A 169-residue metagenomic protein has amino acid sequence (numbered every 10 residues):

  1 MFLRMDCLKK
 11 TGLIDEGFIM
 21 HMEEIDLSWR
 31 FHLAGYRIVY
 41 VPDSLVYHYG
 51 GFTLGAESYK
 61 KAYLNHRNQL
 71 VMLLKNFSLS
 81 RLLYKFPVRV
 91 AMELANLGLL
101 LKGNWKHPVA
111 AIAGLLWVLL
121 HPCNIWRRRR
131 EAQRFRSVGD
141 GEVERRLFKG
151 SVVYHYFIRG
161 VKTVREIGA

Functional and structural regions predicted by a protein language model:
M1-L45: A short, conserved alpha-helix in the catalytic core of glycosyltransferases
R4, L8-G12, F52-G55, Q133 (+3 more regions): Homeobox/homeodomain signature
D6, E16, E23-E24, E57 (+4 more regions): Glutamate identity and glutamate-enriched acidic tracts
I14, Y36, Y59, G150-V152: A general marker of short, structured functional hotspots
D26-W29, N96, V143, I158: Low-complexity, compositionally biased segments
R37-R127, F135, G141: Active-site-adjacent helix/loop segment of glycosyltransferases that harbors family-specific signature motifs
G114-A169: Membrane-interface aromatic/basic loop that binds lipid-linked glycans or pyrophosphate carriers, typified by
